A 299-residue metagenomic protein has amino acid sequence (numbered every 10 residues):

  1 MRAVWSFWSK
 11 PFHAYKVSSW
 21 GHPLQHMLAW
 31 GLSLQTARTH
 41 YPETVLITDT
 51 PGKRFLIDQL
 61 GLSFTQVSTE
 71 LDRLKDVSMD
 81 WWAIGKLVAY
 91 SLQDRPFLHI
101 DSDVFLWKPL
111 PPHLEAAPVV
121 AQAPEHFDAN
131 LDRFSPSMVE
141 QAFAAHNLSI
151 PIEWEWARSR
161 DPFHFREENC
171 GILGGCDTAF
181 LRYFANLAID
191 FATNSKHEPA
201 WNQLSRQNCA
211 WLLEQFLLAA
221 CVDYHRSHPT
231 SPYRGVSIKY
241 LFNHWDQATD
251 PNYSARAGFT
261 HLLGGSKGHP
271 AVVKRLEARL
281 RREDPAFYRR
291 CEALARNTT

Functional and structural regions predicted by a protein language model:
M1-L74, C209, T260-T298: N-terminal anchoring/stem segment of glycosyltransferases
H26-M27, L32-S33, L71-I100, V104-W107: A conserved donor-nucleotide-binding helix/loop in the catalytic core of Leloir-type glycosyltransferases
T39-E43, Y90-F97, E115-A117: Short glycine/proline-enriched coil/turn segments at helix->beta-strand junctions
T48-R54, S102-K108, H244: Short, polar loop motifs at secondary-structure junctions
D58-R73, P96-L98, L106, H113-Q122 (+1 more regions): Active-site regions of enzymes building and remodeling cell-envelope glycoconjugates
A89, V120, I172-G174: Conserved hydrophobic/aromatic beta-strand scaffold that supports enzyme active sites
L106-A145: Conserved donor-nucleotide/metal-binding helix-loop-beta segment in metal-dependent transferases, i.e., the alpha-helix
W154-H261: Catalytic core and acceptor-binding pocket of nucleotide-sugar-dependent glycosyltransferases
